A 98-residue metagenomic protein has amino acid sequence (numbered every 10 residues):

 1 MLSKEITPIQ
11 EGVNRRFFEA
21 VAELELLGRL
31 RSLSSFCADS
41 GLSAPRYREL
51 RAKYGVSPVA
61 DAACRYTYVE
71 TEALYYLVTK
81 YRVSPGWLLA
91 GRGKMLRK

Functional and structural regions predicted by a protein language model:
M1-D39: A short, Lys/Arg-rich alpha-helix, primarily the initiator
M1-T7, T79, P85-K98: Short, charged recognition helix plus adjacent turn of helix-turn-helix-like nucleic-acid-binding domains
E23, K53-S57, K94: A short linear boundary/processing microfeature
L26-L27, A52, Y68, T79: Short amphipathic helical patch at the helix-1/turn junction of helix-turn-helix
L26-R29, L42, V56, V83: Helix N-cap/coil-helix junction residues
A38-V69: Recognition helix of helix-turn-helix/homeodomain-like DNA-binding domains that insert into the DNA major groove
A63-W87: DNA major-groove recognition helix of helix-turn-helix/homeodomain DNA-binding modules
